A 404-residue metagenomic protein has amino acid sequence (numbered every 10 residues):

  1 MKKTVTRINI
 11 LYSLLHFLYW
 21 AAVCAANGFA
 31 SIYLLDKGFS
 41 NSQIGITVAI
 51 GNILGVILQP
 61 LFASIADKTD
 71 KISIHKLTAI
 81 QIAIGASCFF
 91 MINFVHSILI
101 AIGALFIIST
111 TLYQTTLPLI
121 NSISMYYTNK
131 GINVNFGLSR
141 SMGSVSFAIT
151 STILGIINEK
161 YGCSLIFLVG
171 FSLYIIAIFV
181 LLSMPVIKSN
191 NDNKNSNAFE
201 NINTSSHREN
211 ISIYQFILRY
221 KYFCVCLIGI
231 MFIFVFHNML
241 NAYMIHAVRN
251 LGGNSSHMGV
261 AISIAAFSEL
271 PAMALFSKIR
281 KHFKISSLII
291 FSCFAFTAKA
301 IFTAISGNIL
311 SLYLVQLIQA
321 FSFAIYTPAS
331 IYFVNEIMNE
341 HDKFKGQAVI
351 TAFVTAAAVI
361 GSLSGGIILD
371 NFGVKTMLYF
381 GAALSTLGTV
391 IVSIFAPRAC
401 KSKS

Functional and structural regions predicted by a protein language model:
M1-T6, V186-L227: Juxtamembrane intracellular "pre-TM" segments in multi-pass secondary transporters
K2-N52, Y222-A261: Helix-loop boundary and gating motifs at the non-cytosolic
F17, L99-T116, M231, S311-I325: Hydrophobic core of transmembrane alpha-helices in multi-pass small-molecule transporters, especially MFS/SLC-type
N41-S42, K130-M142, S255-S256, M338-I350: Loop-to-transmembrane helix entry/capping segments in MFS-fold secondary transporters and related SLC/MFSD carriers
L58-K71, N158-E159, A272-K284, L369-D370: Helix-to-loop junctions at the C-terminal end of transmembrane segments in multipass secondary transporters
H75-F90, S287-I301, A382: Structural signature of the two symmetry-related core transmembrane helices
S109-M142: Cytoplasmic helix-loop-helix junction between adjacent transmembrane helices in 12-TM secondary transporters
I166-S183, M377-F395: Symmetry-related core transmembrane helices of the 12-TM Major Facilitator Superfamily/SLC fold
